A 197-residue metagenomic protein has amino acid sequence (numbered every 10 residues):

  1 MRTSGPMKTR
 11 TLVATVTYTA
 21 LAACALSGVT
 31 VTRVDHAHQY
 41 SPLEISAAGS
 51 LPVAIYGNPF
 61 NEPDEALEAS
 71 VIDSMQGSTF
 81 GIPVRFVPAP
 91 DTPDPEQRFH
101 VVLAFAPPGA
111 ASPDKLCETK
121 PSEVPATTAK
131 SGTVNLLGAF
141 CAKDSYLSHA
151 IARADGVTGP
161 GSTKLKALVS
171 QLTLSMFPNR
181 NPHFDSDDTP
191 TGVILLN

Functional and structural regions predicted by a protein language model:
R2-V13: Bacterial N-terminal signal peptides that target proteins for export
A20-A23: C-terminal motif of bacterial Sec signal peptides marking the signal peptidase cleavage site
A25-G77: A structural "domain/chain start" motif
D35, V157-N197: C-terminal/domain-edge helix-coil "capping" segments
E44-S46, L51, M75-F80, V84-R85 (+2 more regions): Non-catalytic macromolecular-recognition regions in eukaryotic signaling proteins
R85-G109, T189-L195: Acidic helix-start/capping segments at beta-turn-to-alpha-helix junctions
P95-C141: Surface-exposed short loop/turn segments
G132-K164: A short, solvent-exposed beta-edge/loop patch
